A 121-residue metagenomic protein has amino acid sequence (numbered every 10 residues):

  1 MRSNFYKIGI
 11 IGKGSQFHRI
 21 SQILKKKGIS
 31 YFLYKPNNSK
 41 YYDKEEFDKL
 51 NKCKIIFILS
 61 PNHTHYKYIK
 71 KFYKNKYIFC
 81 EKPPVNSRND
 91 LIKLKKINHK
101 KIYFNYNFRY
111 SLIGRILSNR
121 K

Functional and structural regions predicted by a protein language model:
M1-Y41, N51: N-terminal Rossmann-like dinucleotide-binding module
K13-Q16, P61-T64, P84-V85, F108-Y110: Short beta->alpha connector loops
Q22-K26, K70, K74, K96 (+1 more regions): Short, well-ordered alpha-helices that flank and scaffold nucleotide-derived cofactor binding pockets
Y41-K95: Beta-loop-alpha module in the N-terminal Rossmann-like domain of NAD(P)-dependent dehydrogenases, especially those
V85-K121: A contiguous active-site-proximal alpha/beta segment in oxidoreductase catalytic domains
